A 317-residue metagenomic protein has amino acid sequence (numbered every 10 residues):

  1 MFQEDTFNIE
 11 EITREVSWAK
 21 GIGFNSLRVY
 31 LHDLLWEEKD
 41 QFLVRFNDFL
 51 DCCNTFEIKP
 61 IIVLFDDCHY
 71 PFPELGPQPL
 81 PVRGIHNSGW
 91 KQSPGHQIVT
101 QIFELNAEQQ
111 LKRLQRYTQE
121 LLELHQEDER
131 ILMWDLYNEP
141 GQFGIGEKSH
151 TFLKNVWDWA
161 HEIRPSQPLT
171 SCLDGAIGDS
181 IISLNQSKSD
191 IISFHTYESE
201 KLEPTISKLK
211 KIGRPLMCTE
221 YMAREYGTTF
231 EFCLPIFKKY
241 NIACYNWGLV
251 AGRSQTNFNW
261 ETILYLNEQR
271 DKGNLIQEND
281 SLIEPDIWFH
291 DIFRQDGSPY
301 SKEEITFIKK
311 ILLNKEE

Functional and structural regions predicted by a protein language model:
M1-S189, H195, I212, Y221 (+7 more regions): Active-site mouth of glycoside hydrolases
W36, E200-K201: Short glycine-rich, flexible loops that bind phosphorylated cofactors or substrates
L43, K201-P204, K208: Active-site-adjacent beta->alpha loops and helix N-cap segments on the catalytic face of soluble alpha/beta enzymes
T205-E220: Active-site-flanking ligand-binding surface segments in enzyme catalytic domains
S207, F232-P235: Amphipathic helical hotspot of TIR/SEFIR-family domains
M217-E220, C244-G248: Conserved active-site loop/cleft motifs that coordinate metal ions or position small ligands
F258-E317: Extended, alpha-helix-rich binding/interface surfaces that flank or overlap catalytic cores and mediate recognition
